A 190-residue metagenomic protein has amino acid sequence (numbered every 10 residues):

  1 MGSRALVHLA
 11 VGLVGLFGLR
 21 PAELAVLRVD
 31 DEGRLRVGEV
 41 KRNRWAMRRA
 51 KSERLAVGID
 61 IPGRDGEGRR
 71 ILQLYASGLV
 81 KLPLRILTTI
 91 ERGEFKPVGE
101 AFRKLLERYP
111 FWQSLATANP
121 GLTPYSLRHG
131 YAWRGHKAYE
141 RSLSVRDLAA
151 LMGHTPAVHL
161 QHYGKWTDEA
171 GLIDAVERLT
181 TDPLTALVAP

Functional and structural regions predicted by a protein language model:
M1-A25: Basic, Lys/Arg- and aromatic-enriched nucleic-acid-binding interface segment
S3-R4, F17, F95-A150, A157: Short, basic (Lys/Arg/His-rich) helix/loop patches that form interaction surfaces in the mid-to-C-terminal regions
L6, L19-R20, E53-V57, R128: Short, cationic motifs built from Arg/Lys/His that form the positively charged side of catalytic pockets
V26-E32, A138, D147-T155, H162-K165: A short, basic/aromatic helix-end/turn motif that makes direct DNA contacts
V26-L74: Conserved tyrosine-mediated DNA breakage-rejoining catalytic core shared by Y-recombinases
K41-W45, M152-E177: Catalytic-site neighborhood detector that most strongly recognizes the C-terminal catalytic loop/helix of tyrosine
D60-L115: Major-groove DNA-contacting interfaces characterized by cationic-aromatic clusters
A175-T185: Short, basic, alpha-helical segments at the C-terminal edge of helix-turn-helix-like DNA-binding modules
